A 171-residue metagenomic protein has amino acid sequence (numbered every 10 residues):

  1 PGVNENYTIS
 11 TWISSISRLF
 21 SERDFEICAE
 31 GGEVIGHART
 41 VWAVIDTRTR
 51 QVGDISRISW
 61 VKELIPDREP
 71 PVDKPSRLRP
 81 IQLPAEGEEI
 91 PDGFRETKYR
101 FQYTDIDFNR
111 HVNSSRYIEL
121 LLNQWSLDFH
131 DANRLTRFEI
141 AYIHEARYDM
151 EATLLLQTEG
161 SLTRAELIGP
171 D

Functional and structural regions predicted by a protein language model:
G2-P80, Y142, A146-Y148, Q157-D171: HotDog/MaoC-like acyl-thioester-processing domains
T11-S14, G31-G32, I90-G93, L127 (+2 more regions): Intrinsically disordered, low-complexity segments enriched in polar/charged residues with Gly/Pro, especially when
H37-R39, D46-T136: Hot-dog-fold acyl-thioester-processing enzymes
D107-D171: Structured core of small recognition/catalytic domains
